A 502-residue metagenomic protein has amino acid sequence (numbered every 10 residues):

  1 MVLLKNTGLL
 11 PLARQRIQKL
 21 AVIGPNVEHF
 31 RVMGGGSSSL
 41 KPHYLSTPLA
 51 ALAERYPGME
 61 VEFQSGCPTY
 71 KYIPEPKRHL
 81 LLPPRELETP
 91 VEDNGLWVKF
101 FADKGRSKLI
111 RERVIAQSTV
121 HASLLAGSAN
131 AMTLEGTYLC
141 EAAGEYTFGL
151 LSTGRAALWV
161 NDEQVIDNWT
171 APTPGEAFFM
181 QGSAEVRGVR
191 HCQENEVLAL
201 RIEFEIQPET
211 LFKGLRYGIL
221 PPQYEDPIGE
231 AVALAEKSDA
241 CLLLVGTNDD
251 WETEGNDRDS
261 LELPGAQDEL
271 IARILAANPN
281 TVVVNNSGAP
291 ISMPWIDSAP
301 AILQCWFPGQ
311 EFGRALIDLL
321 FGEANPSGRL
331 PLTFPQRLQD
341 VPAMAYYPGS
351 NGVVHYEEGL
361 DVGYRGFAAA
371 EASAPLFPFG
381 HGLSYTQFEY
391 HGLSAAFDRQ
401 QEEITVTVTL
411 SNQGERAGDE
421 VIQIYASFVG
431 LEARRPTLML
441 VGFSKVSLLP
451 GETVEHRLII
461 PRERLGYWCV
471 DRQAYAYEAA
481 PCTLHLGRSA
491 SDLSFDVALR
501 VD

Functional and structural regions predicted by a protein language model:
M1-M33, L40-E112, N286-D419, Y425 (+5 more regions): Secreted, periplasmic, or luminal enzymes acting at the cell surface/secretory milieu
V61-T147, L151-L243, N248-E252, D257-D259: Extracellular/secretory pathway-exposed regions associated with glycan biology
A142, G154, P208, A324 (+2 more regions): Short, acidic/polar linear motifs in exposed loop/turn regions
G149-L150, V160, A417-I424, P436 (+1 more regions): Short, hydrophobic/aromatic beta-strand segments
R155-A157, E205-F212, E463-W468, S489-S494: Short acidic/polar inter-strand loop motif in beta-rich domains
L158, V165-N168, A426-K445: Short aromatic-acidic-glycine turn motif
E432-W468: Intrinsically disordered, low-complexity Pro/Gly/Ser/Thr-rich segments with frequent PxxP/GP/PP motifs and embedded
R464-P481: Short glycine/proline/serine/threonine-rich loop/turn segments at secondary-structure transition edges
